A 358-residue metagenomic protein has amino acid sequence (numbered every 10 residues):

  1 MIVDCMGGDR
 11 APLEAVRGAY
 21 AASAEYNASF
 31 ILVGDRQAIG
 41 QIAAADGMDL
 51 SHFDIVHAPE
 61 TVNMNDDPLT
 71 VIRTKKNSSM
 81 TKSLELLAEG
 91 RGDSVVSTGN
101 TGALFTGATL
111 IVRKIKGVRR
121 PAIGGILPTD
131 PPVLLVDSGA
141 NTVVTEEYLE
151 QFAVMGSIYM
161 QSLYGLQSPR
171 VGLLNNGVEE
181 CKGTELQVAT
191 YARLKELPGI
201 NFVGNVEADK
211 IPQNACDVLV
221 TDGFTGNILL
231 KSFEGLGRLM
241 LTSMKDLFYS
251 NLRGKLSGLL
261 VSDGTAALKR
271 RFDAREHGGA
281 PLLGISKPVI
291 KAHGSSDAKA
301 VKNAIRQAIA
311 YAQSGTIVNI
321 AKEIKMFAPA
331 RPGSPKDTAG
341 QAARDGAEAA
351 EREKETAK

Functional and structural regions predicted by a protein language model:
M1-L13, I72, A140-E150, K291-A298: Short, glycine-rich nucleotide/cofactor-binding loops
M1-V3, D9-L13, G40-Q41, D46 (+3 more regions): N-terminal charge/polar-biased segments
G7, L13-E14, S29-I31, Q37-G40 (+3 more regions): Glycine-rich phosphate/diphosphate-binding loop of Rossmann-like nucleotide-binding domains
A15-M64: N-terminal glycine-rich anion-binding loop in soluble enzyme alpha/beta folds
M48-G92: Phosphate/nucleotide-donor binding subsite
D93, G99-Y148, F152: Glycine/threonine-rich beta-strand-loop-alpha-helix active-site module that forms ligand/phosphate-binding
T109-A122, I126-L134, A215-L219, G223-K336: Glycine-rich phosphate/nucleotide-binding loop
